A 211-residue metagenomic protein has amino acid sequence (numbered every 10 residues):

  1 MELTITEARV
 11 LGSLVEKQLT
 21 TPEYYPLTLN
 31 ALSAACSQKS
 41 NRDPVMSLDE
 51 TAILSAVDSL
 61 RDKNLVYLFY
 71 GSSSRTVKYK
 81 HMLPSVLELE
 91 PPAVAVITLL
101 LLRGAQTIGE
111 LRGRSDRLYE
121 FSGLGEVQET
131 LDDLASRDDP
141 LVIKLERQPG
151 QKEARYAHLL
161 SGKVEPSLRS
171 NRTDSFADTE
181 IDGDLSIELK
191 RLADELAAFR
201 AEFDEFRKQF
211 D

Functional and structural regions predicted by a protein language model:
M1-A8, L19-T20, N41, A52-S55: Eukaryotic, polar/proline-rich low-complexity intrinsically disordered regions
T4-E23, L87-A105, L131, S136-R137: Positively charged, polyanion-binding regions of nucleic-acid-associated proteins
S13, A56, T130, L159: Residues in the recognition helix of alpha-helical DNA-binding motifs
T21-S47, A105-F121: Short acidic, hydrophobic short linear motifs in intrinsically disordered regions
L54-G71, L131-Q148: A short, conserved structural fragment
S72-E110, A154-D184: Short, amphipathic alpha-helical interaction segments positioned at domain boundaries
R114, E146-L160, A201-D211: Helical coiled-coil/dimerization "stalks" and their immediately adjacent regulatory linkers at helix->disorder
N171-D211: Long, leucine- and charge-enriched amphipathic alpha-helices that form heptad-repeat coiled-coil/leucine-zipper-like
